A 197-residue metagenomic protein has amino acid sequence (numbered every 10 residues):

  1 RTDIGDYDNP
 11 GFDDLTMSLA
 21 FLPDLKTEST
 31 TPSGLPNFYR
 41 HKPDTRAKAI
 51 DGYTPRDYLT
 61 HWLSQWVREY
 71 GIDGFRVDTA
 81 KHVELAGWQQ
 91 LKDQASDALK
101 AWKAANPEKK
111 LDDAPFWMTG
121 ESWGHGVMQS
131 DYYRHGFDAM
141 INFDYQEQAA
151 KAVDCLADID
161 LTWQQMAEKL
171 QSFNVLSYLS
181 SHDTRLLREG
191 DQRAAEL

Functional and structural regions predicted by a protein language model:
R1-Q65, E69-Y70, Q90-L91, A95 (+2 more regions): Substrate-binding/active-site clefts of carbohydrate-active enzymes
S29-P32, Q148, R185-L186: A broad, structure-centric signal for solvent-exposed, well-ordered loop/edge residues that line or flank functional
D44-K48, I72-D78, T184-R185: Glycine- and acidic
A49-R56, N142, D191-E196: Short, structured coil/loop segments at alpha-helix boundaries
H61-Y178, E189-A194: Active-site-proximal helices and loops of the catalytic beta/alpha 8
L179-D183: Short, histidine-centered active-site or binding-site loop motifs used for metal coordination, general acid-base
T184-L187, A195-L197: Substrate-binding and catalytic surfaces of secreted/luminal carbohydrate-active proteins
